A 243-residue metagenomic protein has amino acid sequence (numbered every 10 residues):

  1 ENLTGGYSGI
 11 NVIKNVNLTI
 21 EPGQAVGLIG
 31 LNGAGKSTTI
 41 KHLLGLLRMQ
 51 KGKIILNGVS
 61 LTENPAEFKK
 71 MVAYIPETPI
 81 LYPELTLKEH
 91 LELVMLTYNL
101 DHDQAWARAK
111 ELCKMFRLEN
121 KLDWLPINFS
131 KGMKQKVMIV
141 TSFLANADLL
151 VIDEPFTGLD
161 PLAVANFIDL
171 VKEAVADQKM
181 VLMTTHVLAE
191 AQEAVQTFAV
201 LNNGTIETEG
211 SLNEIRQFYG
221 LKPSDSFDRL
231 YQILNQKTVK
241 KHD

Functional and structural regions predicted by a protein language model:
G52-E63, E67-F68: Conserved ABC transporter NBD signature motif
E92, L96, Q104-K121: Conserved ABC ATPase "signature" region
L125-G132: Conserved ABC ATPase signature
L150-E154: Catalytic Walker B motif of ABC-type/P-loop ATPase nucleotide-binding domains
P161-A163: Helix N-cap at the start of a conserved alpha-helix in ABC-type nucleotide-binding domains
E209-G210: ABC ATPase "signature
